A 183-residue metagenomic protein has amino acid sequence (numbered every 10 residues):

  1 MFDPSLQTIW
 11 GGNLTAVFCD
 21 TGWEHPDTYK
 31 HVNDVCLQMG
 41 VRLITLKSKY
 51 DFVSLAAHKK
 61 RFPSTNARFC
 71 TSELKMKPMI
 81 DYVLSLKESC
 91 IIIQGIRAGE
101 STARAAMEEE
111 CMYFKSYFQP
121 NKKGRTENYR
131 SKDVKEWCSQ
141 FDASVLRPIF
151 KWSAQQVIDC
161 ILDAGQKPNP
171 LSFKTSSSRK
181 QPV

Functional and structural regions predicted by a protein language model:
M1-V183: Nucleotide-activated chemistry modules centered on ATP-dependent adenylation/adenylyltransferase
